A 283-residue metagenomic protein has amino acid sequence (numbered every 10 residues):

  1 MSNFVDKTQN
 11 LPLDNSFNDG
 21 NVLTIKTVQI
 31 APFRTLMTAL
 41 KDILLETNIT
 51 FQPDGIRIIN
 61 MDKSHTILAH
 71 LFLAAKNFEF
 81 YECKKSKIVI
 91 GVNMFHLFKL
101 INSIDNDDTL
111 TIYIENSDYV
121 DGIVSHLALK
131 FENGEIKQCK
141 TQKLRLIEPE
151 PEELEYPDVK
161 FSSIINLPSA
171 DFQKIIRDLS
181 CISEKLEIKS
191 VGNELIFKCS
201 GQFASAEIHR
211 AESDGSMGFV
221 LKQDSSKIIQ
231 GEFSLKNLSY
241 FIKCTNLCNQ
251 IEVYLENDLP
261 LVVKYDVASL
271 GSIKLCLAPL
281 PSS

Functional and structural regions predicted by a protein language model:
M1-K41, L45-C181, E187-S283: DNA polymerase sliding clamps and clamp-related checkpoint/processivity subunits
